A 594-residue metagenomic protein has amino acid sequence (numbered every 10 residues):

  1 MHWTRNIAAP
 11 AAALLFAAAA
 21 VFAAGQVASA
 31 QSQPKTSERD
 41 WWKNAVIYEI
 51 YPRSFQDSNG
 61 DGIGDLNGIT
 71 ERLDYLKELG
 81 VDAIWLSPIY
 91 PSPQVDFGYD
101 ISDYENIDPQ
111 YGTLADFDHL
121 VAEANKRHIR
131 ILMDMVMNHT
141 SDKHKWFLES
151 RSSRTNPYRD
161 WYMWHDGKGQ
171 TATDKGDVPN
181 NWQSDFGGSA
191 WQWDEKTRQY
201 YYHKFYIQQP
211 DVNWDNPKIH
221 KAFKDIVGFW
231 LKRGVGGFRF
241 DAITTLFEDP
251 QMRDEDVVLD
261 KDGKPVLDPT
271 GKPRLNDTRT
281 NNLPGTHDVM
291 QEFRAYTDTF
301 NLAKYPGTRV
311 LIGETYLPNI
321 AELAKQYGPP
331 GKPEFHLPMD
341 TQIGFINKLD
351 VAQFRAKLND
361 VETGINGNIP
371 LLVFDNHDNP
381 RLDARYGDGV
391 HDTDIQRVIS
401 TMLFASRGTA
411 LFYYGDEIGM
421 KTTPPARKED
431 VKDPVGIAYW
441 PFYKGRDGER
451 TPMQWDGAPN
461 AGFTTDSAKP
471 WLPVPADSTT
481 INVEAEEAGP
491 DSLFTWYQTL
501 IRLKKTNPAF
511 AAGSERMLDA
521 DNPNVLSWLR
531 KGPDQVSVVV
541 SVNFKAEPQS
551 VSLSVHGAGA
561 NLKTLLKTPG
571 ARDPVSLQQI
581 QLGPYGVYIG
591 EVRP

Functional and structural regions predicted by a protein language model:
M1-L14: Bacterial N-terminal signal peptides that target proteins for export
A11-A23: Bacterial N-terminal signal peptides
A28-G228, K232, T245-P318, M453: Acidic/aromatic-lined carbohydrate-recognition and catalytic surfaces of CAZymes acting on diverse glycans
W42, Q251, E255-R279, D288-V310 (+6 more regions): Loop/helix patches that line or flank the sugar-binding groove of alpha-linked glycan CAZymes
I84, F238-F240: Hydrophobic residues within beta-strands of alpha/beta enzymes
P548-T568: Beta-strand-rich binding/interaction modules
P574-P594: C-terminal beta-strand-rich structural cap/linker in extracellular carbohydrate-active enzymes
